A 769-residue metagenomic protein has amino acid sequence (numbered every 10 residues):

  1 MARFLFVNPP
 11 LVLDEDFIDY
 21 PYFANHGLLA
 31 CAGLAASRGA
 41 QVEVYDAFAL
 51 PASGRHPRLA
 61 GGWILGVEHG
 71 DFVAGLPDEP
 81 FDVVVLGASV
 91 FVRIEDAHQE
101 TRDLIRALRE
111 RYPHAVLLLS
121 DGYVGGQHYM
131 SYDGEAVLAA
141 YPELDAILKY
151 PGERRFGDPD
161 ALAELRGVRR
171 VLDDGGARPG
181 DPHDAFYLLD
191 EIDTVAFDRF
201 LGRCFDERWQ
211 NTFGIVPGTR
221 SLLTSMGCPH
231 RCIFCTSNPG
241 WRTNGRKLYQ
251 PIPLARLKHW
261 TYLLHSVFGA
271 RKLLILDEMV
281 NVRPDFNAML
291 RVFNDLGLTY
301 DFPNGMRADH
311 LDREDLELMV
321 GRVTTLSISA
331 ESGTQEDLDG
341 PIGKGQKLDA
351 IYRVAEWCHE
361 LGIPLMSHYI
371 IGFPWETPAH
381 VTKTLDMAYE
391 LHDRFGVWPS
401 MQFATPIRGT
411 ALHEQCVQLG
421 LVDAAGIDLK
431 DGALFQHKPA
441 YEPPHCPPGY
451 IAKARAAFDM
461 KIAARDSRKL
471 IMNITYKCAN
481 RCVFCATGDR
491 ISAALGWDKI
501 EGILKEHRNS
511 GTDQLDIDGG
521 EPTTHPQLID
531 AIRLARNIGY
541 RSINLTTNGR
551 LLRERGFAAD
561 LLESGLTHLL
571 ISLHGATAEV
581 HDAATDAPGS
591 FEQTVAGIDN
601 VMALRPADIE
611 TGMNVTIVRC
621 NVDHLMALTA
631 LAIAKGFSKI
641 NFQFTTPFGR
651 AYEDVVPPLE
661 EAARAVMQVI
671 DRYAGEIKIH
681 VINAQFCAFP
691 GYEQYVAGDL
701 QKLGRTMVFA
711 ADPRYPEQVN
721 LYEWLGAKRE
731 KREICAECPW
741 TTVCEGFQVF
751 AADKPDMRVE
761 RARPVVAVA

Functional and structural regions predicted by a protein language model:
A2-F6, G39-Q41, P77-V83, A107 (+4 more regions): Radical SAM enzyme core and accessory elements
R3-L5, P10-I18, R58, L165-R166 (+5 more regions): N-terminal [4Fe-4S]-dependent radical SAM core
D14, Y22, L201-N238, K258 (+6 more regions): N-terminal pre-triad scaffold of radical SAM enzymes
L34-A35, Q41-L188, F403-G409, I571 (+2 more regions): Glycine-rich beta-alpha loop elements in corrinoid/cobalamin-binding modules across cobalamin-dependent enzymes
R38, L50-R58, G70-F81, S237-Y300 (+4 more regions): Conserved Radical SAM active-site core
D78, D184-A185, L290, L298 (+7 more regions): Radical SAM enzyme [4Fe-4S]-AdoMet core and its adjacent flexible, acidic and glycine-rich loops/tails across
A196-L365, D386, S492-D498, T512 (+1 more regions): Radical SAM [4Fe-4S] cluster-binding motif and immediate context
M289-P303, A308-I371, W375-T382, F395-P399 (+2 more regions): Radical SAM/AdoMet-radical enzyme domain recognition
